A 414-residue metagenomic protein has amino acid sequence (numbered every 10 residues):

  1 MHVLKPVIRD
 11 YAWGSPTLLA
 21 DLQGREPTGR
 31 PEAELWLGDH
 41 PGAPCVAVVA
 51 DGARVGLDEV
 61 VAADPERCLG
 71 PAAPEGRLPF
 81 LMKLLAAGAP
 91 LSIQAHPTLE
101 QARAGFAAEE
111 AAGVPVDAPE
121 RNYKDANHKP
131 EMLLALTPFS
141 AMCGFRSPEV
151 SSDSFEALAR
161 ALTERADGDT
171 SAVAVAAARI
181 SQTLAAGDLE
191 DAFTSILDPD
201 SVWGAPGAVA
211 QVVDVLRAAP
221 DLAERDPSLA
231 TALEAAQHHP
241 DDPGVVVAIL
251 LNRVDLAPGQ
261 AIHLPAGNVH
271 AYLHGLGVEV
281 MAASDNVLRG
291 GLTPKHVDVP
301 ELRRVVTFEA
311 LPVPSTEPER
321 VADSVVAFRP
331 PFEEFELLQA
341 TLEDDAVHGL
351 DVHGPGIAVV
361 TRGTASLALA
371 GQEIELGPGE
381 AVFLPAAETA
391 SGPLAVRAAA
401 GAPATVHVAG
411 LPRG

Functional and structural regions predicted by a protein language model:
M1-D221, P294, V299-A310, L337: Transition-metal
R30-E32, R77-L78, G88, N127-K129 (+3 more regions): A short beta-loop-beta micro-motif enriched in histidine and acidic residues
L37-G42, L84-G88, P130-F139, H238 (+3 more regions): Short, conserved beta-strand element in jelly-roll/cupin
V60-P71, F145, H238-A257, L350-D351 (+1 more regions): A short beta-strand-loop-beta hairpin characteristic of the jelly-roll/cupin
L91, M132-A141, H274-P294, F335 (+1 more regions): A short hydrophobic beta-strand segment most commonly corresponding to one strand of the jelly-roll/cupin
L251-H263, N268-A271, L369-A390: Short acidic-glycine-tyrosine-enriched beta hairpin
G275-A327: C-terminal, non-catalytic macromolecule-binding modules
V321-S324, E333-H353, P378, P385-A387: Conserved short histidine dyad/triad with adjacent acidic residue
